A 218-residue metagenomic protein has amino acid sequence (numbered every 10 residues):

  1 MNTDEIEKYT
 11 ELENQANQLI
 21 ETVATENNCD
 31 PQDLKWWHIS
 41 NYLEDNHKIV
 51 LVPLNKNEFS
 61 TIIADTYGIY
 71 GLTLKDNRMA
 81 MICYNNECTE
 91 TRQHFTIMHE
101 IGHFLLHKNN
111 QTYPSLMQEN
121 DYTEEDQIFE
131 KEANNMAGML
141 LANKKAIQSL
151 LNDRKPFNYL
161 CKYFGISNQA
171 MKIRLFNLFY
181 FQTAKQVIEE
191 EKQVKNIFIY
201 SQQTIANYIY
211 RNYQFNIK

Functional and structural regions predicted by a protein language model:
M1-K218: Active-site hotspot residues in diverse enzymes, especially metal/ion-binding acidic/histidine motifs
